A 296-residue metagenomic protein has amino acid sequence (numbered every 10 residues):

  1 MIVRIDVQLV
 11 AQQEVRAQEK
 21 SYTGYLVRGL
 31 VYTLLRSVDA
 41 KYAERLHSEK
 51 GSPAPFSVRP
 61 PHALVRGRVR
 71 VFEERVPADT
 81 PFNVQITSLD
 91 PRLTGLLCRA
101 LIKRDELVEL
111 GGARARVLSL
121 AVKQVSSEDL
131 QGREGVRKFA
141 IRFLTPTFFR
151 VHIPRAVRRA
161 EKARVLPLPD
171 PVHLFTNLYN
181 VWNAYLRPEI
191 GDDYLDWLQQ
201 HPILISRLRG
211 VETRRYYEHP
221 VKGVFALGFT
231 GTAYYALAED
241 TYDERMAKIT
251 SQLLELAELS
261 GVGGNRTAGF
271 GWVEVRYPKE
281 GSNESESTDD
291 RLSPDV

Functional and structural regions predicted by a protein language model:
M1-V296: RNA-interacting cores
